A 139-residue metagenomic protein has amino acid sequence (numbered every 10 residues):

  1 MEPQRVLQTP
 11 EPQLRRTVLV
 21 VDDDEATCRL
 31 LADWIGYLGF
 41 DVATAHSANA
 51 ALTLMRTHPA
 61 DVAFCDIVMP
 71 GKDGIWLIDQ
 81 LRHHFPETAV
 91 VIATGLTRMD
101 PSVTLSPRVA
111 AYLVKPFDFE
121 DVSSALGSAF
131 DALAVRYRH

Functional and structural regions predicted by a protein language model:
M1-L19, E120-H139: Non-catalytic signal-transmission and effector/linker regions of two-component phosphorelay proteins
E25-A43: Two-component/phosphorelay signaling modules centered on CheY-like receiver
H46-A50, D73-W76: Acidic catalytic/metal-coordinating carboxylates
T53, I75-E87: Short amphipathic alpha-helix used as the core "switch/output" element in two-component signaling
H58-F64: Active-site beta3 strand of CheY-like receiver
M69: Receiver (REC) domain active-site loop signature in two-component systems and cognate sites in sensor histidine kinases
W76, L96-L113, E120, S124: Alpha4 helix (beta4-alpha4-beta5 surface) of REC/receiver domains from two-component response regulators
